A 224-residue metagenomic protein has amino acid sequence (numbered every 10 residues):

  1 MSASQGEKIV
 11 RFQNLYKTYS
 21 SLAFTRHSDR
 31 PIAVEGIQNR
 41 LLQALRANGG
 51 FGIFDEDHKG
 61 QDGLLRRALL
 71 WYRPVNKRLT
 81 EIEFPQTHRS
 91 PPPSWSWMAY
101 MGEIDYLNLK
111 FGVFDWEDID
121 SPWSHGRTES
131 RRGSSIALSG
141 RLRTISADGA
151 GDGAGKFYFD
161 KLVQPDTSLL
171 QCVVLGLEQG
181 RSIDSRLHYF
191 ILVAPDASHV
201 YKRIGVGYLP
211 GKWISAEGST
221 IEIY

Functional and structural regions predicted by a protein language model:
M1-Y224: Feature captures the RNA virus RNA-dependent RNA polymerase
